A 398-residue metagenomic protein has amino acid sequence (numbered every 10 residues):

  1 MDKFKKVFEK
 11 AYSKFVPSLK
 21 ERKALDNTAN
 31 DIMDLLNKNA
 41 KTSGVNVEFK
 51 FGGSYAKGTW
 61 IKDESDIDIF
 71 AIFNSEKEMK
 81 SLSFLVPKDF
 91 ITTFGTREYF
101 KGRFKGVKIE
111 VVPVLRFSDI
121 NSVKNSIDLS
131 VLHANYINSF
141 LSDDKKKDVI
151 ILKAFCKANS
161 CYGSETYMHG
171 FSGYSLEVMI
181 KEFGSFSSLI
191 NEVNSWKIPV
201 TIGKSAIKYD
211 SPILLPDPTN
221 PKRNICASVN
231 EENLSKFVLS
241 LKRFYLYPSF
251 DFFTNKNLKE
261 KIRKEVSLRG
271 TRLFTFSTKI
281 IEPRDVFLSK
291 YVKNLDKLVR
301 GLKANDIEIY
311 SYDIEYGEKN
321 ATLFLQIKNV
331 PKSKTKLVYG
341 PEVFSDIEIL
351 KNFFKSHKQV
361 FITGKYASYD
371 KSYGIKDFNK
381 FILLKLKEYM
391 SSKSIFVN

Functional and structural regions predicted by a protein language model:
M1-K62, E76-K80, F100, V114-R116 (+9 more regions): N-terminal regions immediately upstream of nucleotidyltransferase
N37-K50, P87-F90, R300-I309: Short secondary-structure junctions
D66-F70: Acidic Asp/Glu-based divalent-cation binding sites
E76-L82, S188, K334: Short, conserved charged micro-motifs
S81-K124, L302, E308-L323: Conserved catalytic core of two-metal-ion nucleotidyltransferases
G95-T96, V107-K145, V149-A154: Conserved NTP-donor binding/palm subdomain of two-metal-ion nucleotidyltransferases/polymerases, i.e., the charged
D144, D148-N320, L325-S333: Conserved nucleotidyltransferase catalytic core and NTase-mimicking acidic/glycine-rich helix/loop elements in nucleic
E315-N398: Extended, charged low-complexity segments that frequently continue into or abut oligomerization scaffolds
